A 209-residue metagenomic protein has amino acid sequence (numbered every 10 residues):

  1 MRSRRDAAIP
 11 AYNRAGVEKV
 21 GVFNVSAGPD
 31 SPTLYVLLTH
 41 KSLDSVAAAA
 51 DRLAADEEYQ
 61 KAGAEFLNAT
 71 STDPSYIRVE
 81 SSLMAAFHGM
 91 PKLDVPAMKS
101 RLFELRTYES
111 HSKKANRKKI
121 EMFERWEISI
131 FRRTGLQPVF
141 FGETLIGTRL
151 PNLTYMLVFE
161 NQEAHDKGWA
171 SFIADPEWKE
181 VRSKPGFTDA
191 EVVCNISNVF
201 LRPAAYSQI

Functional and structural regions predicted by a protein language model:
M1-Q60, E65-E180, P185-I209: Short S/T/G/P-rich N-terminal loop/turn motif that feeds into the first structured element of a domain
